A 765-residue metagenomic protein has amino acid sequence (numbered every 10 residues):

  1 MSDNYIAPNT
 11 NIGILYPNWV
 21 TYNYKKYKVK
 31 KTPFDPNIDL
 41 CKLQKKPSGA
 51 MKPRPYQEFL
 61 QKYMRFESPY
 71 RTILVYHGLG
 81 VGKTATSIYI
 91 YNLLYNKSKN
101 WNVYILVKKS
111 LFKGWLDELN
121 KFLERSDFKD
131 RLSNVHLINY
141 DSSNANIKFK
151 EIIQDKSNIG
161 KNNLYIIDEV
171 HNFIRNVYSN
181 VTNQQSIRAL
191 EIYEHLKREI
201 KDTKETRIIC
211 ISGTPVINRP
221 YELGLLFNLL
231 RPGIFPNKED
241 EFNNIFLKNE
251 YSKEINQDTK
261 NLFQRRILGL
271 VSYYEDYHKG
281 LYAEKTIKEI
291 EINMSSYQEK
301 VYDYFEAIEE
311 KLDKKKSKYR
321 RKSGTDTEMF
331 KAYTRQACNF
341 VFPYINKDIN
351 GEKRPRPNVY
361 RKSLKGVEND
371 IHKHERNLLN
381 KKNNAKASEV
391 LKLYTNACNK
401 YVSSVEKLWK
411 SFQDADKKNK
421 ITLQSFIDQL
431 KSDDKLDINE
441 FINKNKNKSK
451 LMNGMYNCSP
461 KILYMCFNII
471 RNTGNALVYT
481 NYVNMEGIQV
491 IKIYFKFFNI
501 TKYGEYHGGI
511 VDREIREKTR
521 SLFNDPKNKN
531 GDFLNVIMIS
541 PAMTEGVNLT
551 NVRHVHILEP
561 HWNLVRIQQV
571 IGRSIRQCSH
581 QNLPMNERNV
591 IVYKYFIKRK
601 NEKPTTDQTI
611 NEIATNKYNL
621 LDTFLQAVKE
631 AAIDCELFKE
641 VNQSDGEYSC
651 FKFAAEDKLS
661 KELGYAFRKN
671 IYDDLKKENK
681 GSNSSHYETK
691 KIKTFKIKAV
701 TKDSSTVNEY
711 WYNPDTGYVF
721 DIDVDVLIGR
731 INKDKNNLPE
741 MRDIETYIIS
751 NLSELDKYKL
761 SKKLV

Functional and structural regions predicted by a protein language model:
M1-P69, G78, A85-I211, P215-V536 (+2 more regions): Helicase-associated low-complexity regulatory tails and linkers flanking the ATPase motor
T72: Residues immediately within or flanking Cys/His clusters that coordinate Zn2+ in small zinc-binding modules
V75: Hydrophobic anchor at the beta1->P-loop junction of P-loop NTPases
